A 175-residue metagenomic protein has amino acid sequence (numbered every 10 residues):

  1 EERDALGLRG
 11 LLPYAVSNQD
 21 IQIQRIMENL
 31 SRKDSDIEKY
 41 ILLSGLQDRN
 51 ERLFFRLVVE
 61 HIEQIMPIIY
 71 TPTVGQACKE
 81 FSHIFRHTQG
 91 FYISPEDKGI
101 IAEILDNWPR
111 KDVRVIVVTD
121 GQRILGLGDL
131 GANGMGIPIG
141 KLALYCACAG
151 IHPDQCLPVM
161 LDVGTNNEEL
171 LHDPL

Functional and structural regions predicted by a protein language model:
E1-L175: Metallocofactor- and cofactor-centric catalytic cores in central/energy metabolism, strongly enriched
